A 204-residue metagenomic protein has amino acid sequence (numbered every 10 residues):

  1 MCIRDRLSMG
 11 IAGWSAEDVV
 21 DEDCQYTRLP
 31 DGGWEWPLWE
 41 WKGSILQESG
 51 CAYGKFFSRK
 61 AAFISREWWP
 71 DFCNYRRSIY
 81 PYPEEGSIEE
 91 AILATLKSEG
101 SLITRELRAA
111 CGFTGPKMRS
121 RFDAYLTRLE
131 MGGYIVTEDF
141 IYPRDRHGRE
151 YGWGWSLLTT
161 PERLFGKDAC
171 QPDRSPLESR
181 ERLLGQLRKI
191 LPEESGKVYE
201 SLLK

Functional and structural regions predicted by a protein language model:
I3-K204: Long, low-complexity intrinsically disordered regions
